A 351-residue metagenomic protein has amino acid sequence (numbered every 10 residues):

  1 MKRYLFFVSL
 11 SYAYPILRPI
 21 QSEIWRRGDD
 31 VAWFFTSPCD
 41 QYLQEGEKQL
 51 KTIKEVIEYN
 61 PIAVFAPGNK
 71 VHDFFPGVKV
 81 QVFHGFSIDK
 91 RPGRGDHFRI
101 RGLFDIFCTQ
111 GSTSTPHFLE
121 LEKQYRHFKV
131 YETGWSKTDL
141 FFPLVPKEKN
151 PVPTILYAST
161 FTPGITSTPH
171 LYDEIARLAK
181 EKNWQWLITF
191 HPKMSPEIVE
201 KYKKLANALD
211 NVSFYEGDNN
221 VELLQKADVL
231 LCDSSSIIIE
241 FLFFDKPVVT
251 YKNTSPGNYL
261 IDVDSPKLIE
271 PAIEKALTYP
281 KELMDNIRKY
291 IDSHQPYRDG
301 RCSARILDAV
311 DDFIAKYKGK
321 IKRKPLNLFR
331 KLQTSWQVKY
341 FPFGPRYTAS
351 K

Functional and structural regions predicted by a protein language model:
M1-Y4, P153: Extreme N-terminal starter segment of soluble prokaryotic enzymes
L5-L144: Active-site and donor-binding regions of nucleotide-sugar-utilizing enzymes
A13-R27, Y131-Y202, R298, C302-A304: Conserved catalytic-core segment of nucleotide-activated headgroup transferases in glycan assembly
L43-K54, P76-G85, K204-F214, K246 (+1 more regions): Active-site regions of enzymes building and remodeling cell-envelope glycoconjugates
K51-I57, M194-L242: Donor nucleotide-activated moiety binding/catalytic core segment of transferases that use nucleotide-activated donors
N69-K70, F75-F83, G217-L260: A donor-sugar binding/catalytic signature common to diverse glycosyltransferases and related nucleotide-sugar
R101, H127, K203, S236-R298: Catalytic binding pocket for nucleotide-activated donors in carbohydrate/polymer assembly enzymes
P271, L277-K351: C-terminal amphipathic helix plus adjacent low-complexity, charged tail appended to glycosyltransferase catalytic
